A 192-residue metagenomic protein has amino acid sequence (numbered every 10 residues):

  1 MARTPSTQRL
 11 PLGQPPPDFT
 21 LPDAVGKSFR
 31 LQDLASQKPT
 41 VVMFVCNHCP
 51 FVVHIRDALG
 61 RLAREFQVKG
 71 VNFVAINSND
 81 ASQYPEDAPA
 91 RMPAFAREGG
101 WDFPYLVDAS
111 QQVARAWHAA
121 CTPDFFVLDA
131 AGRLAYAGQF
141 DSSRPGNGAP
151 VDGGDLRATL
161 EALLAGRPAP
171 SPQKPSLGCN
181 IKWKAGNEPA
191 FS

Functional and structural regions predicted by a protein language model:
M1-P172, N187-S192: Chalcogenol-based redox active-site neighborhoods
P175-N187: A short, charged, Gly/Pro-tolerant segment at domain boundaries
